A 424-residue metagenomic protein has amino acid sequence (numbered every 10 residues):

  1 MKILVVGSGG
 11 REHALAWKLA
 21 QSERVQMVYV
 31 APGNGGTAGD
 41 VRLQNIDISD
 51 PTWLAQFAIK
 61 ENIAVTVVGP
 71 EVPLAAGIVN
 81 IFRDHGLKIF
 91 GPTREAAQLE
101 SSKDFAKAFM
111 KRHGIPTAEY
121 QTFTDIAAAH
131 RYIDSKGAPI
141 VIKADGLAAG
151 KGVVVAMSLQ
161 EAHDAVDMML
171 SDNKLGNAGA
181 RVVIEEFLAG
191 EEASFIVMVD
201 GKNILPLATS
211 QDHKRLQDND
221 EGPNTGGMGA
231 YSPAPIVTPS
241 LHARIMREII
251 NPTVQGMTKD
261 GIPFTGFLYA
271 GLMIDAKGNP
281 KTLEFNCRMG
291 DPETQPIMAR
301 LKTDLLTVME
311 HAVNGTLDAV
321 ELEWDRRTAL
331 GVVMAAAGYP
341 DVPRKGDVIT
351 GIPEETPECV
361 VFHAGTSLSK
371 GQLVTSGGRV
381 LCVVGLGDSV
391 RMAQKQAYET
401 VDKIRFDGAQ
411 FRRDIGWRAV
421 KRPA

Functional and structural regions predicted by a protein language model:
M1-E95: ATP-binding N-terminal substructure of ATP-dependent carboxylate-amine bond-forming enzymes
Q21, A38, F90, R112-G114 (+12 more regions): Solvent-exposed alpha-helices and their adjacent loops that cap or buttress functional pockets in soluble metabolic
Q44-D50, Q121-D125, A156: Short acidic-hydrophobic, aromatic-tinged amphipathic segments that line or gate anion-handling sites
P92-G152: A conserved helix-loop-beta module that forms one wall/lid of the active-site cleft in ATP-utilizing catalytic domains
G152-T294: Internal nucleotide-binding/catalytic subdomain
M246-L268, N286-T356: Active-site "cap" helix and flanking loop/linker of ATP-utilizing ligase/carboxylase catalytic domains
H311-A424: Peripheral (often C-terminal) accessory segments that flank ATP-dependent C-N-forming ligase machineries
